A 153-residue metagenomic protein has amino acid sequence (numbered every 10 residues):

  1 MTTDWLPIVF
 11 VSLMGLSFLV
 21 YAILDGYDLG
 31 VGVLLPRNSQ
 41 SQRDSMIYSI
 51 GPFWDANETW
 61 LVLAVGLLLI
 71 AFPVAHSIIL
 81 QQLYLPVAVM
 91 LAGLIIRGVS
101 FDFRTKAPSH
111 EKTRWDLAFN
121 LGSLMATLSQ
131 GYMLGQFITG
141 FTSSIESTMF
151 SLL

Functional and structural regions predicted by a protein language model:
M1-A56, V62-V65: N-terminal signal-anchor module of multipass membrane proteins
M14-S17, Y21, N57-L63, P86-L94 (+2 more regions): Residue-level signal for the membrane-embedded core of alpha-helical transmembrane segments, especially mid-helix
L24-V33, V89-F103: Membrane-water interface of transmembrane alpha-helices
L63-L69, I95-V99: Hydrophobic transmembrane alpha-helices of secondary-active transporters and Na+-translocating membrane complexes
V65-L80: Transmembrane helix-loop junctions in multi-pass membrane proteins
I79-A88, I96-L153: Membrane-interface helix-loop-helix junctions at boundaries between adjacent transmembrane segments
